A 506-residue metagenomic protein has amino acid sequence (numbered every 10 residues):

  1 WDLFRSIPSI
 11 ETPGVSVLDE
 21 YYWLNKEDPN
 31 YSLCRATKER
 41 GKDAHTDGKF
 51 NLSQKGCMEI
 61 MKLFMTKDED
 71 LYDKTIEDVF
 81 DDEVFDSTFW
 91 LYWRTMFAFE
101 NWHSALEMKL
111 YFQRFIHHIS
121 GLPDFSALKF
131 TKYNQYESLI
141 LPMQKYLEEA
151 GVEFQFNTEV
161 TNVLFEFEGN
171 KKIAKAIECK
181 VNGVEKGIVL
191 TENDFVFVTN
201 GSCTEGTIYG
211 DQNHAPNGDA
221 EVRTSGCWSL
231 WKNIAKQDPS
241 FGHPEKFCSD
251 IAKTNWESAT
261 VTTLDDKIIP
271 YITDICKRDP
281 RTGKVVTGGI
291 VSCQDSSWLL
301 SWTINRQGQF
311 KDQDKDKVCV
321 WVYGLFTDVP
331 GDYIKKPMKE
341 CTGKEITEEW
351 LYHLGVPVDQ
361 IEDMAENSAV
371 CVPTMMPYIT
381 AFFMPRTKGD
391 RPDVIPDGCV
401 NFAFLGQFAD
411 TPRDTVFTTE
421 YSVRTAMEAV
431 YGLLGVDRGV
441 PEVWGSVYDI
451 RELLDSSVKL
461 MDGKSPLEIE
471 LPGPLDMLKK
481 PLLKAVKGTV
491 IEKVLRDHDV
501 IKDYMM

Functional and structural regions predicted by a protein language model:
W1-L3: N-terminal glycine-rich dinucleotide-binding loop that anchors FAD/FMN and/or NAD(P) in oxidoreductases
I7-H117, K129-F130: Rossmann-like flavin
G14-Y22, F156, R438-Y448: Short, glycine/acidic-rich hinge or "gate" loops at secondary-structure transitions that mediate conformational
D28-E39, L164-C179, P373-G389: Charged, often glycine-rich, active-site loop that binds/positions anionic groups
H45, K49-L52, F64, D68 (+8 more regions): Conserved aromatic-histidine-acidic binding/catalytic patches
Q113-F195, N200-G201, N213-H214, D219-W228: Helical element adjacent to the flavin cofactor pocket in flavoenzyme catalytic cores
I116-T131, N193-F195, N200-Y448: C-terminal segments that line or cap access tunnels to active or ligand-binding sites in enzymes and enzyme-associated
G432-E492, R496: Active-site-proximal substrate-binding core of FAD-dependent oxidoreductases
